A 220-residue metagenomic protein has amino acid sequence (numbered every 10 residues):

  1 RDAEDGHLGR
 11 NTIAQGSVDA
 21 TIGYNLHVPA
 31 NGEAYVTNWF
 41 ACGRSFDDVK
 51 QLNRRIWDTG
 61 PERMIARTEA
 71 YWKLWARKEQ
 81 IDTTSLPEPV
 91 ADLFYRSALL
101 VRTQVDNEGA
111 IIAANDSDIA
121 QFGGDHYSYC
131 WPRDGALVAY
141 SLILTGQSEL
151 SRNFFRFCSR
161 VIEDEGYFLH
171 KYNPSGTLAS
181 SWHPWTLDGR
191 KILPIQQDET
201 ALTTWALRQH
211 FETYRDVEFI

Functional and structural regions predicted by a protein language model:
R1-Y127, S148-R152, S159-E165, V217-F219: Acidic/polar, glycine-enriched structural segments that form the non-catalytic walls/loops of the carbohydrate-binding
S17-D19, R133, D198: Short, solvent-exposed loop/turn segments at the edges of secondary structure
G32, G135-A136: Surface-exposed loop/turn positions
A41, L74-R77, R133, P184-L187 (+1 more regions): Intrinsic disorder/low-complexity segments enriched in polar/charged and small flexible residues
E108-Q121, C130, I143-I220: Helix-terminus loop motifs that line ligand-binding clefts
